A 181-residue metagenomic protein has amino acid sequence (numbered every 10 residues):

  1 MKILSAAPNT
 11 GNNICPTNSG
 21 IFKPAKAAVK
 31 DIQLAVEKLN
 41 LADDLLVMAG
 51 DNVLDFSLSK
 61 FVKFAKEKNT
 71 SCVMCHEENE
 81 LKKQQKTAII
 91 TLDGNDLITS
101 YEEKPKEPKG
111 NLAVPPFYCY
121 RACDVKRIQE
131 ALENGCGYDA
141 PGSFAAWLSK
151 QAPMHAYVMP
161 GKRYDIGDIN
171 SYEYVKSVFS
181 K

Functional and structural regions predicted by a protein language model:
M1: Active-site-adjacent segment of FAD-dependent monooxygenases/related oxidoreductases
L4, G11-D93: Conserved beta-loop-beta/alpha segment of the NTase-like Rossmann-fold superfamily that binds/positions NTPs
P8-T10, I98: Short secondary-structure junctions
V62-K66, L97-D165, I169-K181: Catalytic-core segments of class I nucleotidyltransferases/pyrophosphorylases that form NMP-activated intermediates
